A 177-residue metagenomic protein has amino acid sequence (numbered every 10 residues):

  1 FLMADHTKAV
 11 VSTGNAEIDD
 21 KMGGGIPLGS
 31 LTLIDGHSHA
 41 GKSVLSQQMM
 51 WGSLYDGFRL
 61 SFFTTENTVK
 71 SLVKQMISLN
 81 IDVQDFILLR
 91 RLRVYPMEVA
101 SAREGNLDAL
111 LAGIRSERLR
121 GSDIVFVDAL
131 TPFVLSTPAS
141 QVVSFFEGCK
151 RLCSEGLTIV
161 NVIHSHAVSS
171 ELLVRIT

Functional and structural regions predicted by a protein language model:
F1-K8: Charged, amphipathic alpha-helical linker segments immediately N-terminal to NTP-binding catalytic cores
K8, S12, A40-S43, F62-E66 (+2 more regions): Conserved phosphate/pyrophosphate-binding and hydrolysis machinery centered on Walker-type P-loop NTPases, extending
T13-G25: Pre-Walker A adenine-sensing motif
G25, G52-S53, E117, L152: Hydrophobic helix-cap positions at the C-terminus of alpha-helices in RecA-like/P-loop ATPase nucleotide-binding cores
T32, H37-A100: Conserved P-loop
V99-A102, T131-F133: A short, flexible beta-alpha/helix-coil linker loop
L107-T177: P-loop NTPase motor core
